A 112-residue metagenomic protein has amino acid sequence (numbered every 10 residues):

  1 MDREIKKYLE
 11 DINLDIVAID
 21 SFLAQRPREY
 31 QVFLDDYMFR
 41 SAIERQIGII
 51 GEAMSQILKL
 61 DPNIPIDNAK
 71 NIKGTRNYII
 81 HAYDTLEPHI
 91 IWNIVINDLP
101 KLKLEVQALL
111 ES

Functional and structural regions predicted by a protein language model:
M1-S112: Solvent-exposed interaction patches of small proteins and small membrane subunits
